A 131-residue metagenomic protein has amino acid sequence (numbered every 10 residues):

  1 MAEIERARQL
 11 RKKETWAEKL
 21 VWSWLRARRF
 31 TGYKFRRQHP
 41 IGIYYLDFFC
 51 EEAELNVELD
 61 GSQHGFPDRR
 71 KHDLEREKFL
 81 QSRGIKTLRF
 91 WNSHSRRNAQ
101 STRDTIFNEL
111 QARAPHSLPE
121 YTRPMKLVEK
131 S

Functional and structural regions predicted by a protein language model:
M1-Y33, S82, Q111-S131: Solvent-exposed, charged helical/coil patches that constitute nucleic-acid or partner-interaction surfaces
Q9-E14, L20, R37, G42-Q111: Basic, amphipathic alpha-helical patches used to engage nucleic acids or provide basic targeting signals, exemplified
